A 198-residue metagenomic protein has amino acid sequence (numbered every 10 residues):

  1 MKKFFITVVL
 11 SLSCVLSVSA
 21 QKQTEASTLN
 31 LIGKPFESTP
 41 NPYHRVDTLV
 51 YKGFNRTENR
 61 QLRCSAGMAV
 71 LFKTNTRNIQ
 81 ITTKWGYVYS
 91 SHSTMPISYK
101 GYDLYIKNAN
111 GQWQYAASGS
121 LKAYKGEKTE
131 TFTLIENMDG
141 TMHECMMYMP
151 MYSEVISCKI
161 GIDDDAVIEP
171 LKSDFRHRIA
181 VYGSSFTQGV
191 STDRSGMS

Functional and structural regions predicted by a protein language model:
M1-Q23: Bacterial Sec-dependent N-terminal signal peptides
T7, T74, T187: Ser/Thr-centric signal marking residues that sit in or immediately flank functional binding/regulatory motifs
V9-S13, Q112, V155, I168 (+2 more regions): Residues in flexible loops and secondary-structure boundaries
S11-L12, S17, V50, S120 (+1 more regions): Residue-level detector of solvent-exposed, low-hydrophobicity positions
Q21-R178: N-terminal secretory targeting modules
S98, G196-M197: Short, conserved loop/turn and helix-capping segments at secondary-structure boundaries that abut family-defining
R176-G196: Catalytic nucleophile-elbow at a beta strand-turn-alpha helix junction centered on a G-D-S/GDSL motif, marking
